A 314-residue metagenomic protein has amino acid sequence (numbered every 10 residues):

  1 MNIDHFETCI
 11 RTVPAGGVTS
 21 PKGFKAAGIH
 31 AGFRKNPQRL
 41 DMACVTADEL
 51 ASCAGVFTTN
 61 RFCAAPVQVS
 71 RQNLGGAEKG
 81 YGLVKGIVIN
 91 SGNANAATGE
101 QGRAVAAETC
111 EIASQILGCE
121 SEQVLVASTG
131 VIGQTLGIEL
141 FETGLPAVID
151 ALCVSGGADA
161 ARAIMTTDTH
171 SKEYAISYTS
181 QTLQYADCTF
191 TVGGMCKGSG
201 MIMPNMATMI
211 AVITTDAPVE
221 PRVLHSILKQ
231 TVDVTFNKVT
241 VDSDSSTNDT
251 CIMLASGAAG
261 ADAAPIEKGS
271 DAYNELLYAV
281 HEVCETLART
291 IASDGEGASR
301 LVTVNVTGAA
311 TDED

Functional and structural regions predicted by a protein language model:
M1-T58, F62: N-terminal amphipathic/basic leader segments beginning at the initiator methionine
M42-A106, I116, L125, F190 (+1 more regions): Glycine-rich phosphate/pyrophosphate-binding loop regions near the starts of catalytic domains
D48, D168, C196-G200, A217 (+3 more regions): Glycine-rich beta-alpha junction loops
I87, G92-E100, E122-T143, T240-A263 (+1 more regions): Short, surface-exposed loop/turn segments at secondary-structure boundaries that line and modulate
A107, I112-F236, S246: Glycine-rich, mobile lid/loop segments that gate access to catalytic sites or pores
M201, N237, V241, T286-S293: Conserved helix-loop functional segments at active or binding sites
A217-E282: Carboxylate- and glycine-rich phosphate/diphosphate-binding segment that chelates Mg2+/Mn2+
S256-D314: A glycine- and small/hydrophobic-rich beta-loop-beta segment that serves as a flexible "lid/hinge" or phosphate-binding
